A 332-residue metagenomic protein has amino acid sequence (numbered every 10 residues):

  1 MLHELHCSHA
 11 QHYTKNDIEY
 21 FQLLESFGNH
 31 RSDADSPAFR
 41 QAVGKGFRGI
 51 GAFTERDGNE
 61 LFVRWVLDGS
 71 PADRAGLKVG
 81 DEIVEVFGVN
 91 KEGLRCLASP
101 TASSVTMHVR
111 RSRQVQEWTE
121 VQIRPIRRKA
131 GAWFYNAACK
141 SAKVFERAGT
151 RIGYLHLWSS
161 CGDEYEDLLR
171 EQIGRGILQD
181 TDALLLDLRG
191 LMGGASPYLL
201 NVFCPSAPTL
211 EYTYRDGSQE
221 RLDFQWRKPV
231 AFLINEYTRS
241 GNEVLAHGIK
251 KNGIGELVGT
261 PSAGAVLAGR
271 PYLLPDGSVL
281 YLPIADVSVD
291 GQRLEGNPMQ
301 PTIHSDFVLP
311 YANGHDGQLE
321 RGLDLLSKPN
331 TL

Functional and structural regions predicted by a protein language model:
M1, A52, A72, G80 (+7 more regions): Terminal peptide-recognition signature
M1-G58, S104, V115-S141, T331-L332: Extended, small/polar residue-biased N-terminal targeting/export presequences and adjacent propeptide/linker tracts
Q41-E92: PDZ/PDZ-like domain segments forming the peptide/carboxylate-binding groove, activating on the N-terminal beta-strands
F87, C96-P275, L280, P310-A312 (+1 more regions): Cleft-lining beta-strand/loop regions that shape enzyme active-site pockets
E166, V244, Q292-P298: Short conserved micro-motifs at the rims of enzyme active sites and ligand-binding pockets
R270-L274, P283-D286, G291, N297 (+1 more regions): C-terminal regions of proteins
D306-T331: Low-complexity, Gly/Ser/Thr/Pro-rich intrinsically disordered linker/tail segments
